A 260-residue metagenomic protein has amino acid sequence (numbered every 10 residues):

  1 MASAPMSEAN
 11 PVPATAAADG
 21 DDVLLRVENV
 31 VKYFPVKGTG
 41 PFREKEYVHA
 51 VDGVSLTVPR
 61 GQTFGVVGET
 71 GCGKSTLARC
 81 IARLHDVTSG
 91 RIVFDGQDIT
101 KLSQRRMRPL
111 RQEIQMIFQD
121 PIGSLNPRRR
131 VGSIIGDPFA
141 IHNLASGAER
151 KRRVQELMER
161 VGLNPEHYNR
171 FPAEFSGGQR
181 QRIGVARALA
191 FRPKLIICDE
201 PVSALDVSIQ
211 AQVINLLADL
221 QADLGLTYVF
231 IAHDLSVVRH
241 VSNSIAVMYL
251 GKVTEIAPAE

Functional and structural regions predicted by a protein language model:
M1-Y47: ABC-family P-loop ATPase nucleotide-binding domain
G40-K45, I99-Q115, S133, I141 (+1 more regions): ABC ATPase NBD coupling module
A82: Helix-to-loop junction immediately C-terminal to a conserved catalytic motif
G90-D98: Conserved ABC transporter NBD signature motif
D98, E149-E166: Conserved ABC ATPase "signature" region
F171-F175, Q179: Conserved ABC ATPase signature
K194, P201, L205, I209-E260: P-loop NTP-binding/switch modules centered on Walker-like glycine-rich loops
